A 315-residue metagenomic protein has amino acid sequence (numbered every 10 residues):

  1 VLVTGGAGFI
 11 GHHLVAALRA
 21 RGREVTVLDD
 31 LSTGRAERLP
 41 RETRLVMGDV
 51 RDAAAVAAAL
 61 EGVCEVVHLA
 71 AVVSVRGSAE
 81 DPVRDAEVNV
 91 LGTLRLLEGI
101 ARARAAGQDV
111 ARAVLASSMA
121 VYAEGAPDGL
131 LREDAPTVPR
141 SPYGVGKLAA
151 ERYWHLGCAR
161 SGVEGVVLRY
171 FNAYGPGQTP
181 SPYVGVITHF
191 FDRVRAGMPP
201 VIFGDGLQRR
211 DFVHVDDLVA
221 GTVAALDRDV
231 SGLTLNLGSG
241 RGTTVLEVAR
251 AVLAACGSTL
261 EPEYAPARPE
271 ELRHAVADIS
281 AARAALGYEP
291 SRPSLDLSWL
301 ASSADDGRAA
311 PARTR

Functional and structural regions predicted by a protein language model:
V1-A173: N-terminal Rossmann-like NAD(P)+-binding domain of SDR-like oxidoreductases, especially those catalyzing
R35, S74, S118, P127 (+4 more regions): Activation loop
A54-A57, C64, R76, V83 (+8 more regions): Residues in well-ordered alpha-helical elements
G77-S78, A135-P136, G165-T179, F190-V213 (+1 more regions): A conserved pocket-lining segment of Rossmann-fold NAD(P)-dependent short-chain dehydrogenase/reductase
P82, P180, D229: Active-site loop immediately N-terminal to the catalytic Tyr-X3-Lys motif of short-chain dehydrogenase/reductase
L96, G157, F190, G221-A225: A short, amphipathic alpha-helix embedded in the catalytic core of nucleotide-handling enzymes
A149, Y153, G157, F190 (+2 more regions): Hydrophobic alpha-helix immediately C-terminal to the catalytic Tyr-X-X-X-Lys motif of short-chain
V194-R315: C-terminal substrate-binding subdomain of Rossmann-fold SDR/epimerase-dehydratase oxidoreductases
